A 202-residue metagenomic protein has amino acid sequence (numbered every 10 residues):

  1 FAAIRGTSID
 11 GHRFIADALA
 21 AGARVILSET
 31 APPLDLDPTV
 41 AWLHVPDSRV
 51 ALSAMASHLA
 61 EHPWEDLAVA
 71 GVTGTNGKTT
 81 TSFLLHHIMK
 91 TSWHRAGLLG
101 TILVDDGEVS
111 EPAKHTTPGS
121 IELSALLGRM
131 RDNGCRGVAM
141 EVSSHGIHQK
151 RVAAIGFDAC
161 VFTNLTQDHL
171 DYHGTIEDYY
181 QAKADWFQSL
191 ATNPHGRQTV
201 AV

Functional and structural regions predicted by a protein language model:
F1-A54: N-terminal leader/targeting and accessory segments in enzymes
A51-A201: Phosphate-binding loop of NTP-binding sites
